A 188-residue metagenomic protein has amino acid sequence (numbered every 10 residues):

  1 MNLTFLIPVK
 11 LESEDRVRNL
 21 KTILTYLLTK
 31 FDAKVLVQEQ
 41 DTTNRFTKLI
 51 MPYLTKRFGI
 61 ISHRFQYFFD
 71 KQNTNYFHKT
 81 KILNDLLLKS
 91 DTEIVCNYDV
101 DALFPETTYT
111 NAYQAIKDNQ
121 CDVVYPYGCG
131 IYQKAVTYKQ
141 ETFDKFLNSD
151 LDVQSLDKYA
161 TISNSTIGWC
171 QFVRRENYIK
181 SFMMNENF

Functional and structural regions predicted by a protein language model:
M1-Y26: N-proximal low-complexity "stem/linker" segments adjacent to membrane-targeting elements
N2-T4, L27-V37, H63-F65: Short loop->beta transition adjacent to catalytic acidic/histidine clusters or analogous donor-positioning motifs
E14-R16, T42-I50: Short, charged/polar "capping" segments at the starts of alpha-helices and the immediately preceding loops
T22-Y26, K81, D85, N111-A112: Alpha-helical elements of Rossmann-like donor-binding domains used by nucleotide-donor carbohydrate transfer enzymes
D32-N44, F68-Q72: Short beta-strand/loop segment that forms part of the nucleotide-sugar
F46-K89: Active-site-proximal specificity loops/subdomain of glycosyltransferases
E93-L103: Short beta-strand-to-loop acidic/aromatic patch adjacent to the donor-nucleotide binding site
P105-E186: Conserved catalytic core of nucleotide-sugar-dependent glycosyltransferases
